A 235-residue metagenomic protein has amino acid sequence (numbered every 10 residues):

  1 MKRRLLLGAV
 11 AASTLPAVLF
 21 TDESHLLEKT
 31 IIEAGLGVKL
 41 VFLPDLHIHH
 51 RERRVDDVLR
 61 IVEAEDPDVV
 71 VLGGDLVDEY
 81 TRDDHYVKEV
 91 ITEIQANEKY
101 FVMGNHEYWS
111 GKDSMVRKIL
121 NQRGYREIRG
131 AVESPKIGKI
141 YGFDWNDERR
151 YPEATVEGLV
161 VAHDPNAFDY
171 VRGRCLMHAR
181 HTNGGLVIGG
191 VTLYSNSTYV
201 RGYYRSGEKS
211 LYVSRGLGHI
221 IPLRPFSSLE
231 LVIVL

Functional and structural regions predicted by a protein language model:
M1-S13: N-terminal secretory signal peptides and thylakoid transit peptides that target proteins across membranes
P16-I32: Aromatic-capped interface at the extracytoplasmic side of an N-terminal signal-anchor transmembrane helix
I31-E33, D56-E65, N166-D169: Short amphipathic alpha-helices and their capping/turn segments at secondary-structure boundaries
E33-P44: Short extracytoplasmic/periplasmic juxtamembrane "stem" segments immediately C-terminal to an N-terminal membrane anchor
L43-K118, Q122-R123: Membrane-embedded segments
I48, E107-G173, A179-R180, T198-Y203 (+2 more regions): Conserved catalytic scaffold of divalent metal-dependent phosphoesterases
R82, H178-L186: Di-metal (Zn2+ and/or Mg2+/Mn2+) metal-binding site signature of metallo-dependent hydrolases with the MBL/beta-CASP
V187-S197: Short, surface-exposed loop/helix-turn segments at secondary-structure junctions that function as lids/hinges flanking
